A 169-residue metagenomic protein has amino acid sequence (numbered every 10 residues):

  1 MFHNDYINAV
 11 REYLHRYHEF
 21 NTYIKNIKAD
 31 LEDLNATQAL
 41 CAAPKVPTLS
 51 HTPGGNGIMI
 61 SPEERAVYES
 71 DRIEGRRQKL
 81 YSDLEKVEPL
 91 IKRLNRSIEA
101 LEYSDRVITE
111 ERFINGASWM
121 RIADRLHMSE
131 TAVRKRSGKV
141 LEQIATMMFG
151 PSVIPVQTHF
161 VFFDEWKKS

Functional and structural regions predicted by a protein language model:
M1-S97, T146-S169: N-terminal interaction/assembly modules
N8, P62, E74, Y103 (+2 more regions): Short alpha-helical segments used as structural interaction elements across diverse proteins
A36, A117-W119, I144: A short hydrophobic/aromatic micro-motif that marks alpha-helical segments and, especially, helix-coil
L94, V133-M147: DNA major-groove recognition helices of helix-turn-helix
A100-A117: Short amphipathic alpha helix immediately N-terminal
N115-A132: Helix-turn-helix DNA-binding module
H127-T131, Q143, I154-V156: Juxtamembrane/interface motifs at transmembrane-helix termini
